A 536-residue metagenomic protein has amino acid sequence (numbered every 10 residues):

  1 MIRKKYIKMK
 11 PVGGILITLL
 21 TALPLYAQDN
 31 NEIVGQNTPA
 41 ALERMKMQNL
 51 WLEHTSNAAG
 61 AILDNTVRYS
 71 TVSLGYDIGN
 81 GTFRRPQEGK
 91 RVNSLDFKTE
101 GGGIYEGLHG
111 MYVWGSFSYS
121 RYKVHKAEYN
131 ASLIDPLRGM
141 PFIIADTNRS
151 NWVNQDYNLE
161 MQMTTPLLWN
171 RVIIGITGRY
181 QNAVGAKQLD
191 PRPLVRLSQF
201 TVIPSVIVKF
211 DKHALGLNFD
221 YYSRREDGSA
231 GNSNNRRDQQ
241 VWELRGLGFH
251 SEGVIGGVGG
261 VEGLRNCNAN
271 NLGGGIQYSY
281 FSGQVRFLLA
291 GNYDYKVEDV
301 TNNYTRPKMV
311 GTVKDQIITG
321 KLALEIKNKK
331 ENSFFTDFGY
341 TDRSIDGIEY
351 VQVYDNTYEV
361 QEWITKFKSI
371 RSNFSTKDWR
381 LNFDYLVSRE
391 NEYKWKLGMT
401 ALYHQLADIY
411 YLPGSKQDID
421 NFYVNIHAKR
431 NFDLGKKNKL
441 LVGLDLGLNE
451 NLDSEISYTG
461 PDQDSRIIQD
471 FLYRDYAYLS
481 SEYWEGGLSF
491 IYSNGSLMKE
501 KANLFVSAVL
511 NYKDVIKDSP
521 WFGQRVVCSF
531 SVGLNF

Functional and structural regions predicted by a protein language model:
M1-M47: Cleavable N-terminal export/targeting peptides
A27-A127: N-terminal, post-signal peptide beta-strand-biased segments of exported outer-membrane/organellar beta-barrel and other
N30-N37, F210, Q524-F536: Outer-membrane beta-barrel "beta-signal"
T82-D96, S150-W152, A183-L197, G263-C267 (+1 more regions): Outer-membrane beta-barrel proteins
K90, S120-Y157, N218, E226-G228 (+1 more regions): Outer-membrane beta-barrel translocator/channel fold
L95-Y122, I144-N182, S198-Y222: Transmembrane beta-barrel wall of Gram-negative outer-membrane proteins
L137-I143, R245-N535: Outer membrane beta-barrel transmembrane domains
T164-Q188, L197-I203, L288-T305, K396-H404: Surface-exposed extracellular loop regions of Gram-negative outer-membrane beta-barrel proteins
